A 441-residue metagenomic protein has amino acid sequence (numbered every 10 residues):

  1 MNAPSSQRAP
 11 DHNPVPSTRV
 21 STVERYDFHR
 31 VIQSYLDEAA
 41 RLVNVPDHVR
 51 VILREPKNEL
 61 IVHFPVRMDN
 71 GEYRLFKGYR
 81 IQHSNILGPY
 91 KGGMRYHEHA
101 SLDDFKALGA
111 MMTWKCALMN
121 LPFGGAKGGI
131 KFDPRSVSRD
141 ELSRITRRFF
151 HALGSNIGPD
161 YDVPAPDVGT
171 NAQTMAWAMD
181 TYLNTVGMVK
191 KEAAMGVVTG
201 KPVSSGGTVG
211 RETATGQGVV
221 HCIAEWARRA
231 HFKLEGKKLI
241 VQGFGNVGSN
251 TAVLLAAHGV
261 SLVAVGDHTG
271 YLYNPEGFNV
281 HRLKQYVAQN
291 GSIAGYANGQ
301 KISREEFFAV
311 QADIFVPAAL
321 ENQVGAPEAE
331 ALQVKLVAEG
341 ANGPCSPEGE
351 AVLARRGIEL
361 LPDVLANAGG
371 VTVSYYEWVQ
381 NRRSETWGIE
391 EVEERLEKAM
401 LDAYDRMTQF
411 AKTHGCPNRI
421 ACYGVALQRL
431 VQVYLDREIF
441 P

Functional and structural regions predicted by a protein language model:
R19-D27, W226-A227, A331-P441: Adenosine-phosphate binding glycine-rich loop
T22-H63: Short, Gly/Pro- and small/polar-rich lid/capping loops
P46-I52, N120, G158-P166, K191-A194 (+3 more regions): Flexible, glycine/charged-enriched surface loops at secondary-structure junctions
V62-P134: Glycine-rich, N-terminal phosphate-binding loop and its surrounding beta-alpha-beta segment
H97, A117-E235: Glycine/serine-rich phosphate-binding loop and adjoining beta1-alpha1 elements at the start of nucleotide-handling
T199-Q311: Glycine-rich phosphate/diphosphate-binding loop of Rossmann-like nucleotide-binding domains
G270-L360: Rossmann-like adenosine-cofactor binding region
